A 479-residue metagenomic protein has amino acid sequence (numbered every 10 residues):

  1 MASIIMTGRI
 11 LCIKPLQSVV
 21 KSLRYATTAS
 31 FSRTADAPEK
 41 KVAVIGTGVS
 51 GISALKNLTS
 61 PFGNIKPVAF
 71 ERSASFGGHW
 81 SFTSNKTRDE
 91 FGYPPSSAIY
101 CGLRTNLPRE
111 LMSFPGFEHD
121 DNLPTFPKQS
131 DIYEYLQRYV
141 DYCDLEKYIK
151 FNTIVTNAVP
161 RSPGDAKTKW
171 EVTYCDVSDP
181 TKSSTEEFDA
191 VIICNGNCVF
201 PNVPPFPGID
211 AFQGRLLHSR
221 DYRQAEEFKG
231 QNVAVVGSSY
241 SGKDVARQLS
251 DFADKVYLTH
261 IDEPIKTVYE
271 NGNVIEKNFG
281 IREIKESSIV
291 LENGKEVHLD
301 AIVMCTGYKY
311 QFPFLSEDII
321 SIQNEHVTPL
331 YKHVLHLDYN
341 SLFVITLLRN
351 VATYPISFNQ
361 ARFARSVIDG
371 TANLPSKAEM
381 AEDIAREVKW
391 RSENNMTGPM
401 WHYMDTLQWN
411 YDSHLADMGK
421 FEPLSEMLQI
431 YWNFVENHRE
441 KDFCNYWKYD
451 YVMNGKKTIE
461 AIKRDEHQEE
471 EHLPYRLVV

Functional and structural regions predicted by a protein language model:
E39-V68, V245-A246: N-terminal Rossmann-like FAD-binding beta1-loop-alpha1 element of flavoenzymes
I45, E186-C198, A234-V236, L299-G307: Short hydrophobic core segments
T59-K86, Y257-P264: Glycine-rich FAD pyrophosphate-binding loop
R72-R138, Y331-L337, E382-W401, D405: Glycine-rich active-site loop/strand segments that organize a redox cofactor
E118, N122-A190, N195, V199: Feature captures the FAD/FMN-dependent oxidoreductase FAD-binding
N122, K128-Y135, D141, S184 (+4 more regions): Glycine-rich dinucleotide-binding loop and its adjacent helix/turn
T153, N157, D165, K169 (+2 more regions): A Rossmann-like FAD-binding core segment of flavoenzymes
S341-V479: C-terminal, flexible cofactor-proximal segment of oxidoreductases
